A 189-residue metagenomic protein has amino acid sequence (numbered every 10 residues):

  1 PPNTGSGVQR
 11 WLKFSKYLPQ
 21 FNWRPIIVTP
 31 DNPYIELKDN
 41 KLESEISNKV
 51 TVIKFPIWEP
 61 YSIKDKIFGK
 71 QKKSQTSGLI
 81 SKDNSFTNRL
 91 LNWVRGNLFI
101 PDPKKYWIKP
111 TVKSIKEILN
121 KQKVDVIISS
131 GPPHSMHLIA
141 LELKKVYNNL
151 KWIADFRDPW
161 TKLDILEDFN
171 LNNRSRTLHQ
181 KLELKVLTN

Functional and structural regions predicted by a protein language model:
P1-Y61, I67: N-terminal subdomain of nucleotide-sugar transferases
L42-S47, K70-Q71, V146-Y147, F169-N173: Short, hinge-like loop/turn segments at secondary-structure boundaries
K54-G78, L150-W160: Short, solvent-exposed beta-strand-terminating loops
K70-V126, N172-R176, Q180: Conserved nucleotide-sugar donor-binding subdomain of glycosyltransferases
Q122, D164-F169: Short acidic, glycine/proline-rich loop/turn micro-motifs
V126, L141-D164: Active-site proximal beta-strand in glycosyltransferases
S130-H134: Short His-centered aromatic/hydrophobic patch
S135-L138, E142-V146, N173-N189: Membrane-proximal helix-turn-helix segments that form the acceptor-binding/catalytic region of lipid-linked
